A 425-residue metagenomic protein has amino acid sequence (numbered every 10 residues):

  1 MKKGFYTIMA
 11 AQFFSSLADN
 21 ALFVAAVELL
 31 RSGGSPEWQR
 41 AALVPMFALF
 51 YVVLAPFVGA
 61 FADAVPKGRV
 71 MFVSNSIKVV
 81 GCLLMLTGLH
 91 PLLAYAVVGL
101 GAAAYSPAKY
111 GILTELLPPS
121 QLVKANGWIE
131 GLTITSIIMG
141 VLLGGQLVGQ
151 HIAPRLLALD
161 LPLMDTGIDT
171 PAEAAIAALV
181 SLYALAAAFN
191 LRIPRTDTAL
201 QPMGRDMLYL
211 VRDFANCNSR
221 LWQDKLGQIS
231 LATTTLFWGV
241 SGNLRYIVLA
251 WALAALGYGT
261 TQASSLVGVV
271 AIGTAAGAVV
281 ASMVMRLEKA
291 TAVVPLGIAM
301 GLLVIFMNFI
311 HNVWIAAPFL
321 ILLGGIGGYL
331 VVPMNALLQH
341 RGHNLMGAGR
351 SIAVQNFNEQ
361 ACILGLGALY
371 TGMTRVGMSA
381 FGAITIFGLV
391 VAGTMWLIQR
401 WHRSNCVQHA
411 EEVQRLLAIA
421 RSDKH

Functional and structural regions predicted by a protein language model:
M1-Y6, I193-A232: Juxtamembrane intracellular "pre-TM" segments in multi-pass secondary transporters
K3-F23, L43-A62, P66-K78, A94-G149 (+5 more regions): Substrate-agnostic recognition of the 12-TM MFS/MFS-like secondary transporter fold
F13, L17, A21-A25, H151-I176 (+3 more regions): A single, central transmembrane helix in multi-pass transporters
A25-G33, L84-T87, M139-L179, A250 (+2 more regions): Transmembrane alpha-helix termini and helix-breaking/packing motifs in multi-pass membrane transporters
G34-A41, T260-G268, A353: Small-residue hotspots at the loop-to-helix junctions and early N-terminal turns of transmembrane alpha-helices
R69-L84, T291-F306, G388: Structural signature of the two symmetry-related core transmembrane helices
G111, E115, A172, I176-D206 (+1 more regions): Helix-loop junctions on the cytosolic side of multi-pass membrane transporters, especially the intracellular loop
T291-V331: C-terminal transmembrane helical hairpin of 12-TM major facilitator-type secondary transporters
